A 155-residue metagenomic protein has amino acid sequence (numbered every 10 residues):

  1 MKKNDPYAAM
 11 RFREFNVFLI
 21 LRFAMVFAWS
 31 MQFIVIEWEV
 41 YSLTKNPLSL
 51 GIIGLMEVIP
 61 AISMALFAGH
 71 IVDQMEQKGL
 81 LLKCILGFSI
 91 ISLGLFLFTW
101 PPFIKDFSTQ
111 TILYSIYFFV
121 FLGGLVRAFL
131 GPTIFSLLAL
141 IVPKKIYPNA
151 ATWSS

Functional and structural regions predicted by a protein language model:
M1-F15: Juxtamembrane intracellular "pre-TM" segments in multi-pass secondary transporters
R13, K45, G79, F107-T111: Juxtamembrane loop-transmembrane helix junctions in multi-pass integral membrane proteins, especially the extracellular
N16-I36, L55-V72, E76-I91, S115-S155: Substrate-agnostic recognition of the 12-TM MFS/MFS-like secondary transporter fold
M31-L48: Short amphipathic helix-loop junctions that connect adjacent transmembrane helices in Major Facilitator Superfamily/SLC
T44, E76, F98-P101: Helix-breaking motifs and short loop linkers at transmembrane-helix boundaries and internal kinks in secondary membrane
N46-G54, I112, I116: Juxtamembrane helix-start elements in MFS-like secondary transporters
L86-T109: C-terminal ends and interior cores of transmembrane alpha-helices in multi-pass membrane transporters/permeases
